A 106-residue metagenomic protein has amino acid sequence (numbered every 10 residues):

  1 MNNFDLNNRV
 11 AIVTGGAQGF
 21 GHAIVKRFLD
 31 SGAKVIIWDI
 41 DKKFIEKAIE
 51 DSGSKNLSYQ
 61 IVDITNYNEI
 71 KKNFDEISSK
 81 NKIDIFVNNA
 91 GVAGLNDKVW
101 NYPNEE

Functional and structural regions predicted by a protein language model:
N3-V35: Canonical Rossmann dinucleotide-binding motif of NAD(H)/NADP(H)-dependent dehydrogenases/reductases, specifically
V10, K34, S58, K82-D84: Structural signature of beta-strand start/N-cap positions in the alpha/beta core of ABC transporter nucleotide-binding
T14-G15, I83-G91: Rossmann-fold scaffold of SDR-type NAD(P)-dependent oxidoreductases
S31-K47: Conserved glycine-rich Rossmann-like NAD(P)H-binding loop of the short-chain dehydrogenase/reductase
K42-K43, Q60-N73, N104: The beta1-alpha1 cofactor-binding region of Rossmann-like NAD(H)/NADP(H)-dependent oxidoreductases
A48-S54: Short, conserved SAM-binding/catalytic segment of Class I S-adenosyl-L-methionine-dependent methyltransferases
E76-K82: Glycine-rich phosphate-binding loop signature in dinucleotide/nucleotide-binding domains
A93-E106: Conserved mid-core segment of classical short-chain dehydrogenase/reductases
